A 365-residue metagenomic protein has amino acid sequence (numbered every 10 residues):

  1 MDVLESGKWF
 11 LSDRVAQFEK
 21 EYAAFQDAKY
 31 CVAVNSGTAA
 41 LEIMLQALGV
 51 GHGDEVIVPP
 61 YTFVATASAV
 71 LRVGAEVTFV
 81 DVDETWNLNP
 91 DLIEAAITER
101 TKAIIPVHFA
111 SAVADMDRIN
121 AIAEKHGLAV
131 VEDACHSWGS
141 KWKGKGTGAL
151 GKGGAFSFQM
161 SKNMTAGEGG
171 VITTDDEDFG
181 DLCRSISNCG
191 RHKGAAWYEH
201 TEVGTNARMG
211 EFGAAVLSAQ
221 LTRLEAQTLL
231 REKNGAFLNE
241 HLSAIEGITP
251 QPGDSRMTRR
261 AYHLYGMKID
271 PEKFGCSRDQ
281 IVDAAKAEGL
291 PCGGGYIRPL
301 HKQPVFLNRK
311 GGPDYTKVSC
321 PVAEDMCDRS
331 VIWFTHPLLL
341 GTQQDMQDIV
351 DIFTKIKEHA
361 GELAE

Functional and structural regions predicted by a protein language model:
M1-K8, D13, W333-T335: N-terminal "arm"/small-domain region of PLP-dependent enzymes with the aminotransferase-like
K8-E55, A69-V73, F79-V80, K145: Phosphate-binding glycine-rich loop
A16-K20, A28-C31, D91, A103-V107 (+4 more regions): PLP-dependent aminotransferase class I/II
V32, I57, T78, A129-V131 (+3 more regions): Structural detector of well-ordered beta-strand residues that form the stable sheet scaffold of enzyme domains
S36, V82, F109, M160 (+1 more regions): Short, conserved catalytic or interaction motifs in soluble domains
Q46-A134, K141: PLP-dependent aminotransferase-like
E132-A166, A195-T201: Conserved active-site segment immediately N-terminal to the catalytic lysine that forms the internal aldimine
A149-R191, E211-A214: Active-site PLP attachment segment
